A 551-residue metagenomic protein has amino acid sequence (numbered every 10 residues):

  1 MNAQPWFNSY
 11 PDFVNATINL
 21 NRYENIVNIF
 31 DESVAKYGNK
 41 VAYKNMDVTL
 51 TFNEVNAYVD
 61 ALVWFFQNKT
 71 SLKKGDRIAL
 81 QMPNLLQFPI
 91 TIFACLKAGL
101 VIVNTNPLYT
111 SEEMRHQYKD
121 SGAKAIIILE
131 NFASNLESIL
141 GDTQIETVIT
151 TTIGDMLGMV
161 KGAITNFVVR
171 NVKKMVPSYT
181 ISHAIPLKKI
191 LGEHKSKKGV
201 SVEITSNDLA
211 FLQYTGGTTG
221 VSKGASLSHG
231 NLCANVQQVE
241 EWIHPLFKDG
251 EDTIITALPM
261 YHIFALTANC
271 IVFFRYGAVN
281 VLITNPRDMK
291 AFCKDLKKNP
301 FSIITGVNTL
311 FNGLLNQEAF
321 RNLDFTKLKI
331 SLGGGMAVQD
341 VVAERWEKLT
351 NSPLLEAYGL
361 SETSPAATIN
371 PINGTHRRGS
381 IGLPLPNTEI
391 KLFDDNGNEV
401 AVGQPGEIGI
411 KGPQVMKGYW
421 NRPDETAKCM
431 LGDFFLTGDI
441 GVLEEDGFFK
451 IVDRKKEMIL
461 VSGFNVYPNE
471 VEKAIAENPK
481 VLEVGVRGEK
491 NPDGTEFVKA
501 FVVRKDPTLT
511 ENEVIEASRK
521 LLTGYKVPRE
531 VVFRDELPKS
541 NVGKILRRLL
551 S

Functional and structural regions predicted by a protein language model:
M1-L50, E54-K69, K74, A133 (+5 more regions): N-lobe entry segment of adenylate-forming
N45-F52, L62-E112, E130, L258 (+1 more regions): Conserved AMP-binding/adenylate-forming
K69-L72, H194-N207, L212-T256, A278: Conserved adenylate-forming
K97-G192, K505-P507, V532: Structural core segment of the AMP-binding/adenylate-forming
E130, G412, K417-G418, E425-K428 (+4 more regions): AMP-binding/adenylate-forming catalytic core of the ANL superfamily
C233-T253, I263-I303, Q317: Conserved AMP-binding/adenylation subdomain of ANL enzymes
A278, K298-T305, L315-H376, E389: Gly/Ser/Thr-rich phosphate-binding loop
K391, V402-M416, F434, I440-G441: AMP-binding/adenylate-forming core of the ANL superfamily
